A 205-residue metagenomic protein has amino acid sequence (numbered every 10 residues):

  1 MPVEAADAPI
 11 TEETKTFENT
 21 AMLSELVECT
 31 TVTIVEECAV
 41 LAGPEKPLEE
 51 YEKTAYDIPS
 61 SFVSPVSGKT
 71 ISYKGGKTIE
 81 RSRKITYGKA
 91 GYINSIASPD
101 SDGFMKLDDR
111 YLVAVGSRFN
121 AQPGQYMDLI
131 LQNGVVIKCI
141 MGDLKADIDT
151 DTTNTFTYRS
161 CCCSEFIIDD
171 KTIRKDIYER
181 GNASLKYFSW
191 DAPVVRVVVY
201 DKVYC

Functional and structural regions predicted by a protein language model:
M1-E4: Sec-dependent N-terminal signal peptides of Gram-positive bacterial secreted proteins and lipoproteins
D7-T11, F17-C205: Solvent-exposed, well-ordered loop and adjacent helix/strand elements within mature globular domains that form
